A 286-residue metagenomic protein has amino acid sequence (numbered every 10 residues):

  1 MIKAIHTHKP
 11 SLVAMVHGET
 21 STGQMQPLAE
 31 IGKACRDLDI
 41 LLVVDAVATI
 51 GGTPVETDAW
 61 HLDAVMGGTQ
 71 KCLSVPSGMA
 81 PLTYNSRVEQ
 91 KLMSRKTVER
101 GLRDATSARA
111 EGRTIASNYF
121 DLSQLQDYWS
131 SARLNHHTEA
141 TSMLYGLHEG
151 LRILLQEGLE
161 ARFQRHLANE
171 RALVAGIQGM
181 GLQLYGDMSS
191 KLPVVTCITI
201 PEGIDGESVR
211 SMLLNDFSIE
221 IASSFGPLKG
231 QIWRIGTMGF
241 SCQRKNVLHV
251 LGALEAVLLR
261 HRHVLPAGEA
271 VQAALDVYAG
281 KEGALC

Functional and structural regions predicted by a protein language model:
M1-G51, A64, C72: Active-site phosphate-binding strand-loop segment of PLP-dependent enzymes
L42-V43, L184, I221: Hydrophobic beta-strand scaffold residues
D58-Q70: Conserved active-site segment immediately N-terminal to the catalytic lysine that forms the internal aldimine
Q70-A175, G179, A284-C286: Active-site C-terminal subdomain of aminotransferase-like
G158-R165, G179-M188, S224-G226, H261-Q272: Flexible, glycine/charged-enriched surface loops at secondary-structure junctions
Q183-D216: Conserved PLP-binding catalytic core of the aspartate aminotransferase-like
P227, Q231-C286: PLP-dependent enzyme catalytic core of the Aspartate aminotransferase-like
